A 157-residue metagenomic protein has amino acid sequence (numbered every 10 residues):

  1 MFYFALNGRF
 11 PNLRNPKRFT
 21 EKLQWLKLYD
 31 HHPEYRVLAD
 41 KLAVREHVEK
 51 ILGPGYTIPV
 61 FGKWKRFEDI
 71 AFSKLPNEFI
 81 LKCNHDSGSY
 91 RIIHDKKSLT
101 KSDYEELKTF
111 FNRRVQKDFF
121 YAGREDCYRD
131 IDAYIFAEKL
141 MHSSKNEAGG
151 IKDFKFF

Functional and structural regions predicted by a protein language model:
M1-D30: Membrane-proximal basic amphipathic "stem/tether" segments
Q24, Y29-H31, Y35-K152, F157: Active-site nucleotide/adenylate-binding loops and adjacent lid/helix of ATP-dependent enzymes
